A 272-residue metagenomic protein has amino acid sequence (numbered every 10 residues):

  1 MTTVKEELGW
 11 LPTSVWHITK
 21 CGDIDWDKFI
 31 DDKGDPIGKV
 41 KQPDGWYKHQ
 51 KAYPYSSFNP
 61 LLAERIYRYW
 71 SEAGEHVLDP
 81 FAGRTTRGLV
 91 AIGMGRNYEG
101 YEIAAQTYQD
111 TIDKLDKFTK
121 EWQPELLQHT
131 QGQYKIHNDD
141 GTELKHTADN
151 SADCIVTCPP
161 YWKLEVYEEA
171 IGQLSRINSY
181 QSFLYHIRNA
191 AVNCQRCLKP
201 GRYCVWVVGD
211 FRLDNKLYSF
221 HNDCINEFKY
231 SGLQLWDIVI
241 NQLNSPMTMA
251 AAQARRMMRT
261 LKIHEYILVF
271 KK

Functional and structural regions predicted by a protein language model:
M1-K272: Class I S-adenosyl-L-methionine-dependent methyltransferase catalytic core
